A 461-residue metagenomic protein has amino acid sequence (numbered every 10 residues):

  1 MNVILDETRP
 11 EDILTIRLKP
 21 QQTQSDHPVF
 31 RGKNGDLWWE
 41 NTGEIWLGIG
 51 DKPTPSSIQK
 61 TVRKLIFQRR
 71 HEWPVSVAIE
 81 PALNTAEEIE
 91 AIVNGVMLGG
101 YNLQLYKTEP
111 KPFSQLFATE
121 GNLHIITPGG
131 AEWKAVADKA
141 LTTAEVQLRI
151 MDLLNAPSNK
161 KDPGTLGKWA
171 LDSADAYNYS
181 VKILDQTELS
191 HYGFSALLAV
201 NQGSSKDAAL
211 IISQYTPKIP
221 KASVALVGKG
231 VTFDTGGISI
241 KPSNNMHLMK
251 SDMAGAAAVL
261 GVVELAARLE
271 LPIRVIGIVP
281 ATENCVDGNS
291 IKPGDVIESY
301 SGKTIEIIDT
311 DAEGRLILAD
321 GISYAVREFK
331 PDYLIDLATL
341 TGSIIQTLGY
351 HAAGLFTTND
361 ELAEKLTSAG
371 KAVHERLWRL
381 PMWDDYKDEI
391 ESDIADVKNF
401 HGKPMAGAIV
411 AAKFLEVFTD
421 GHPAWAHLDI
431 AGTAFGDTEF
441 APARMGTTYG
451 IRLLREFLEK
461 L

Functional and structural regions predicted by a protein language model:
M1-D6, P10, L37, I150 (+1 more regions): A generic structural signal for tightly packed, nonpolar segments enriched in small/aliphatic residues
M1-S223, V227-G230: Short amphipathic alpha-helical segment within the helicase RecA-like ATPase core that mediates nucleic-acid
